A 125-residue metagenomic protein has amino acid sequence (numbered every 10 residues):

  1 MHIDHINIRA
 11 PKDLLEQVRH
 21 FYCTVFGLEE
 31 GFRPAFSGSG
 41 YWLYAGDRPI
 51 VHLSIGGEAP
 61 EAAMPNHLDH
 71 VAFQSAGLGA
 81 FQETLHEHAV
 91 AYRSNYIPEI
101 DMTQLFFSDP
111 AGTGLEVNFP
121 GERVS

Functional and structural regions predicted by a protein language model:
M1-R19, D69-V71, S125: N-terminal beta-strand motif that seeds the catalytic metal site of vicinal oxygen chelate
R9-I50: Core segments of cupin and vicinal oxygen chelate
S37, H67, D101: Exposed loop/turn and edge beta-strand positions of beta-sandwich/beta-sheet ligand-binding modules
I50, G56-E58: Short, conserved turn/kink motifs that form compact alpha/beta structural patches or helix kinks used as
M64-V90: Mid-chain, well-packed structural core segment of small domains
E87-S125: Vicinal oxygen chelate
